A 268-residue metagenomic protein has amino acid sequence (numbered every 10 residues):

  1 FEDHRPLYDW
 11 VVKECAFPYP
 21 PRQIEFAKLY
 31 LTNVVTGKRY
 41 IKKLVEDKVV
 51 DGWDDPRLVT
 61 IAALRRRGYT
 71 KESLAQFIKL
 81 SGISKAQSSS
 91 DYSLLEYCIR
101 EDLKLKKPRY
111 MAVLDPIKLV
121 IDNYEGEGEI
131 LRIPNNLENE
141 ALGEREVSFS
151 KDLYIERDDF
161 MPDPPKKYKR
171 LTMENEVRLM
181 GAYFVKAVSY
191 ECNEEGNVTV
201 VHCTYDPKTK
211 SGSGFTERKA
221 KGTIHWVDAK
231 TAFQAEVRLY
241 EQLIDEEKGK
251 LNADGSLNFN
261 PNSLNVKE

Functional and structural regions predicted by a protein language model:
F1-E268: Catalytic adenosine-cofactor/nucleotide-binding cores of aminoacyl-tRNA synthetases and other
